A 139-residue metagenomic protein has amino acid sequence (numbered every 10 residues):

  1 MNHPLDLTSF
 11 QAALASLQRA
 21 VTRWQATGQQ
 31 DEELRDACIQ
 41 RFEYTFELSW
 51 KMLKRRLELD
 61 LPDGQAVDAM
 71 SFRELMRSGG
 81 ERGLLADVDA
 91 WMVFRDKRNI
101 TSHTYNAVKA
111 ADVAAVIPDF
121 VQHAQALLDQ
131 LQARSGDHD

Functional and structural regions predicted by a protein language model:
M1-D139: Solvent-exposed interaction patches of small proteins and small membrane subunits
